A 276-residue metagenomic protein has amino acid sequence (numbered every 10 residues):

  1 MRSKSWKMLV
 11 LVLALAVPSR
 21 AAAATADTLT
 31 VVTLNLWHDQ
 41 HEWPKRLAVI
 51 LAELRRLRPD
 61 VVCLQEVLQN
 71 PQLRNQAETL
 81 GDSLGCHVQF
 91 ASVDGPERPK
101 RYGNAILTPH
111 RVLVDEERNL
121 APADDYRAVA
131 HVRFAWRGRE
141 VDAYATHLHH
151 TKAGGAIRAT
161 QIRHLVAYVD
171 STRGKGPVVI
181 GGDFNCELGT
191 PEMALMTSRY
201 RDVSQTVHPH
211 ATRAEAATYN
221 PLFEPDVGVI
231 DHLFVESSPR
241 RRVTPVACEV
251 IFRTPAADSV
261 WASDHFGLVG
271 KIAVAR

Functional and structural regions predicted by a protein language model:
M1-K4: N-terminal secretory signal peptides that target proteins for export/translocation
K7-P18: Bacterial N-terminal signal peptides
L13, A21-S83, F90, P96-K100 (+2 more regions): N-terminal, active-site-proximal structural segment of metallo-dependent hydrolase catalytic domains
L34-L36, E66-V67, T146-L148, G182-F184 (+1 more regions): Active-site metal-binding loops of divalent metal-dependent hydrolases
W43, V61, Q65-L148, P245-V250: Structured beta-strand-rich core segments of catalytic domains in phosphoester-bond hydrolases
V62-Q65, Q89-S92, V179-D183, D202-T206: Active-site neighborhood of phospho(di)ester-bond hydrolases with catalytic His/Asp-centered motifs
R133-A135, D170-V179, C186-R276: Metal-dependent phosphoester-hydrolase catalytic domains
R158-G176: A long, amphipathic alpha-helix that forms part of the scaffold/cap immediately adjacent to metal-dependent active
